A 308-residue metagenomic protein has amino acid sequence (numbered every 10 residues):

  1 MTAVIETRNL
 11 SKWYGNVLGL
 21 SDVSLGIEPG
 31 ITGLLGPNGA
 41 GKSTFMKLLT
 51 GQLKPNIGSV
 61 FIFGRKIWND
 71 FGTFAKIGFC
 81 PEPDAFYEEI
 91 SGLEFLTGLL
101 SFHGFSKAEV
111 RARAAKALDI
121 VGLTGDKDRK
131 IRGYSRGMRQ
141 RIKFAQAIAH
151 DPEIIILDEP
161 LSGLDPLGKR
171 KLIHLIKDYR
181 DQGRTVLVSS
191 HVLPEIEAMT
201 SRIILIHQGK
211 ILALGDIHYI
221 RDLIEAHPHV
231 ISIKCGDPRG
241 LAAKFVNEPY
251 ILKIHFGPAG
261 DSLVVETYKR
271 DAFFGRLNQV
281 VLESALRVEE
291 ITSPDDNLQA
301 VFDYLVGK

Functional and structural regions predicted by a protein language model:
T50: Helix-to-loop junction immediately C-terminal to a conserved catalytic motif
G58-T73: Conserved ABC transporter NBD signature motif
T97, S101, A108-D126, H174: Conserved ABC ATPase "signature" region
I155-E159: Catalytic Walker B motif of ABC-type/P-loop ATPase nucleotide-binding domains
I173-V264: ABC transporter nucleotide-binding domain
H229-A300, L305: Short, charged/small-residue-rich alpha-helical element at the C-terminal edge of ABC transporter nucleotide-binding
